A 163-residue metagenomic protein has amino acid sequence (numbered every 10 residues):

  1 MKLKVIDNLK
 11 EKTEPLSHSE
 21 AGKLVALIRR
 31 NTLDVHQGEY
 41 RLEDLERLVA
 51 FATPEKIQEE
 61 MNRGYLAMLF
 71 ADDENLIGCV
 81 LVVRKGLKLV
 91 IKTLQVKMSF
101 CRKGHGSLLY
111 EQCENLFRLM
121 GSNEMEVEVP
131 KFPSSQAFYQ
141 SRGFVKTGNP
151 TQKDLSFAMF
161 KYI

Functional and structural regions predicted by a protein language model:
L3-E11, P15-S19, A26-T93, K97-M98 (+3 more regions): Acetyl-CoA-dependent GNAT
V49, F157-A158: Short, solvent-exposed polar/charged micro-motifs at secondary-structure junctions
N75, T93-E111, R118-M120, P130-A137 (+1 more regions): Conserved glycine-rich acetyl-CoA-binding loop
L89, K103, F157: Glycine-centered loop/turn positions within well-structured domains that cap or flank conserved ligand/cofactor-binding
N123, V145: Short acidic/polar active-site loop segments enriched in Thr and Asp
E126-Q136, Q152-S156: Conserved beta-strand-loop-alpha-helix junction that forms the acyl-donor binding cleft
F160-I163: Short beta-strand-to-coil "C-cap" segments at the C-terminal boundary of structured domains/repeats, marking
